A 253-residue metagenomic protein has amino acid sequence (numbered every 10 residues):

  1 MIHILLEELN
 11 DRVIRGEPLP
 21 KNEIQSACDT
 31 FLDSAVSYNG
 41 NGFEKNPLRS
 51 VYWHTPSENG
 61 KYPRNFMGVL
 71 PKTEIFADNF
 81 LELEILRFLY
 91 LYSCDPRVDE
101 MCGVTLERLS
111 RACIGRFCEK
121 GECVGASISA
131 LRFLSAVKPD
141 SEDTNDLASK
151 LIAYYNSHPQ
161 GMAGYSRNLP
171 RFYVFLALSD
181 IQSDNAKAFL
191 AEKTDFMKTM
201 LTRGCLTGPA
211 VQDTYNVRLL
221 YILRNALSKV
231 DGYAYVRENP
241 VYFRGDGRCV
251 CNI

Functional and structural regions predicted by a protein language model:
M1-I253: Preference for long, amphipathic alpha-helical scaffolds in soluble/luminal domains and all-alpha bundles
